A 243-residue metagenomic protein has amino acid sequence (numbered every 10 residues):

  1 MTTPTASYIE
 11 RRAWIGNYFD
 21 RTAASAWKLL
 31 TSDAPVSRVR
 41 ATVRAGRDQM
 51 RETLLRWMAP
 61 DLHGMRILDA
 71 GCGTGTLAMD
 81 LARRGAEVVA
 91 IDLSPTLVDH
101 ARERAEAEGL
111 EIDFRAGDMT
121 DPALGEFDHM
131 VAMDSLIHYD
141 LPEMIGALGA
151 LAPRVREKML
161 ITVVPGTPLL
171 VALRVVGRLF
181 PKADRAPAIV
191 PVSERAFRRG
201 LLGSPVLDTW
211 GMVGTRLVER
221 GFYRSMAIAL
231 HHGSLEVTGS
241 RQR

Functional and structural regions predicted by a protein language model:
M1-D33: N-terminal, positively charged/glycine-rich alpha-helical extensions of SAM-dependent methyltransferases
R44-H63: Conserved alpha-helix/loop element of class I SAM-dependent methyltransferases that forms part of the SAM/SAH-binding
M65-G71: Conserved class I S-adenosyl-L-methionine
L68, T76-M119: Class I SAM-dependent methyltransferase SAM/SAH-binding core
V131: A conserved beta-strand element that flanks and buttresses the S-adenosyl-L-methionine
Y139-A150: A short, conserved alpha-helix within the catalytic core of class I
R156-V164: Conserved beta-strand signature within the Rossmann-like core of class I S-adenosyl-L-methionine
A188-V206: Short alpha-helix
